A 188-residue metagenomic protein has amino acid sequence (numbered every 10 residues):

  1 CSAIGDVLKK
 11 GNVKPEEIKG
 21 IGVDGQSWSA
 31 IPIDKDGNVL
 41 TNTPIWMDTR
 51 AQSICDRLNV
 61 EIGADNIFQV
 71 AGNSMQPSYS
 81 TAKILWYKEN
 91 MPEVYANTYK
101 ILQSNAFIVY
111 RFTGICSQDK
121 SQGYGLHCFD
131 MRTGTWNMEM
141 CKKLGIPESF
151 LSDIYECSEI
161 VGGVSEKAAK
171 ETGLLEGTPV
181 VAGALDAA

Functional and structural regions predicted by a protein language model:
C1-T41, Q69, N97, S152 (+2 more regions): N-terminal glycine/serine-rich phosphate-binding loop of ATP-dependent small-molecule kinases, especially carbohydrate
D6, A187-A188: Active-site-adjacent loop/helix segments that line or gate small-molecule/cofactor pockets in enzymes
S29, I67-A187: Gly/Ser/Thr-rich active-site cleft segment
I31, S53-L58: Pocket-flanking alpha-helical
K35-V39, R57, E61-I62, N66: Hydrophobic or amphipathic alpha-helical targeting/insertion segments
N42, I54, R111: Residues that scaffold the ATP/ADP-binding catalytic core of kinase and kinase-like folds
D48: Carbohydrate-associated surface elements
